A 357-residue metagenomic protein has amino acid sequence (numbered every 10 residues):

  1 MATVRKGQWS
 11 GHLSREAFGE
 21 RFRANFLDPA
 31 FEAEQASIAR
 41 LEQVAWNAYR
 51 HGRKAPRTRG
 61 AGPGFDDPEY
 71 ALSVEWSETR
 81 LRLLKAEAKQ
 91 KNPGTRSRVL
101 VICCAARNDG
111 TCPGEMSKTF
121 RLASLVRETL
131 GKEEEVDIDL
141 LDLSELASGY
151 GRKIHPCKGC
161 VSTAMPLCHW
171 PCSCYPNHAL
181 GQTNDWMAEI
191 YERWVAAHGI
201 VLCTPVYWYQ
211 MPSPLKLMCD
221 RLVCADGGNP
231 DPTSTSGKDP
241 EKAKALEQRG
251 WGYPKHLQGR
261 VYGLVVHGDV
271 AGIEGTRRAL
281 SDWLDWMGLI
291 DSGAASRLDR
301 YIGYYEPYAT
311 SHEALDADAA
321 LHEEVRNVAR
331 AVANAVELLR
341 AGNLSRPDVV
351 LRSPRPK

Functional and structural regions predicted by a protein language model:
A2-R98, F120, A271-E274, R278-K357: Glycine-rich phosphate/pyrophosphate-binding loop and the adjoining helix
T3-G52, E75-A88, S173-M287: Helix-loop-strand module that forms the ligand-binding subsite of alpha/beta enzymes
T95-C104, E115, V126-E128: Short, contiguous, helix-prone interaction/anchoring segments in small proteins
S97-D109, G263-V266: Short beta-strand segments enriched in small/hydrophobic residues
N108-L122, I273-E274: Glycine- and acidic-residue-enriched helix-capping/strand-helix junction motifs
L122-E135: A short, Lys/Arg-enriched amphipathic alpha-helix followed by its capping loop at the start of a domain
E134-A147: A short beta-strand-loop structural module common to alpha/beta enzyme folds
L146-I190: Cysteine-cluster motifs in flexible loop/terminal segments that predominantly coordinate metals
